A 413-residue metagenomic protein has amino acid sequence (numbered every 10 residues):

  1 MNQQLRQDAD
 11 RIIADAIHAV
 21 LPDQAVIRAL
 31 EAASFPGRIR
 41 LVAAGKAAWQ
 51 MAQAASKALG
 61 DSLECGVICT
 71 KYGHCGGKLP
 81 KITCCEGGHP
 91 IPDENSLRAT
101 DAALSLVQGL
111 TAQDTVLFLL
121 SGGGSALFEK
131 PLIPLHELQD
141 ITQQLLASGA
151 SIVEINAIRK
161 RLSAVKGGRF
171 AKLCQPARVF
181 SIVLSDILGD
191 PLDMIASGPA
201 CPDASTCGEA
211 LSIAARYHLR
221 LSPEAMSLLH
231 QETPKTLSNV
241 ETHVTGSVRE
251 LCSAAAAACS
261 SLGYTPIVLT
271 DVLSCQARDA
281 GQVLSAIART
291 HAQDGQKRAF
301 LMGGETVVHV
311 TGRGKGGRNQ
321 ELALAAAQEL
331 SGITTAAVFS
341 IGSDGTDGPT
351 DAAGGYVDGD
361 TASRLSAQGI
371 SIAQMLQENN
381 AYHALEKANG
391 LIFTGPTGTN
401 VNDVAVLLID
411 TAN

Functional and structural regions predicted by a protein language model:
M1-R40, W49-G60, P90-A112, T245-E250 (+1 more regions): N-terminal glycine-/serine-/threonine-rich phosphate-binding loop
M51-G76, E86: Active-site cofactor/substrate anionic-group-binding motifs, chiefly glycine- and Lys/Arg-rich phosphate-binding loops
A54-L63, K81-C84, L104, Q108 (+5 more regions): A glycine- and small-aliphatic-rich helix-loop capping segment at beta-alpha/alpha-beta transitions that lines
T70-A112, V153-E154, I158-R159: Glycine-rich oxoanion-binding loops at beta->alpha junctions
P134-R220, M226: Internal gly/pro-rich beta-alpha loop/helix module that stabilizes soluble enzyme cofactors or their anionic handles
R159, A177-F180, P202-V283, I287: Accessory alpha-helical/coil subdomains and C-terminal extensions that flank or cap enzyme catalytic cores
G263-S340, G348-P349: Active-site segments that bind and position negatively charged phosphate/pyrophosphate groups
L324-N413: Internal helix-turn-beta structural module
